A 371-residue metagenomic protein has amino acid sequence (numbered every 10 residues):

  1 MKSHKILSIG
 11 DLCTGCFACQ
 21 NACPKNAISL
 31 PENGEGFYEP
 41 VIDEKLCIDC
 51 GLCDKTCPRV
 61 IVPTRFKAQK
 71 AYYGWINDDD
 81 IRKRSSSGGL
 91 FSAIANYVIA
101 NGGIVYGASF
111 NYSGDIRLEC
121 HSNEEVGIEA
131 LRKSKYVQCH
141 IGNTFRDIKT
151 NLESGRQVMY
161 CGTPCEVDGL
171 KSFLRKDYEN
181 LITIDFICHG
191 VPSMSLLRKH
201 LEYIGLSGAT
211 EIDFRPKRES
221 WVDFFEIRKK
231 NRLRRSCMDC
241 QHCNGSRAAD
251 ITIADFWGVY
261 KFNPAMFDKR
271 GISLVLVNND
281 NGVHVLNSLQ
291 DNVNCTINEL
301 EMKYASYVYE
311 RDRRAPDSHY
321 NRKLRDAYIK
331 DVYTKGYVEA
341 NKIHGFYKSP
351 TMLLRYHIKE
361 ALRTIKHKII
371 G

Functional and structural regions predicted by a protein language model:
M1-K2, K45-S154, M302-Y333, Y337-V338: Flanking helices and flexible, charged tails adjoining ferredoxin-like Fe-S electron-transfer domains in multi-subunit
M1-S3, L7-G10, V41-K45, S220-K229: Short, intrinsically disordered, charge-biased short linear motifs at domain edges
K2, I6-I9, A18-V41, G51-A68 (+1 more regions): Iron-sulfur cluster-binding cysteine motifs and their immediate structural context in ferredoxin-like electron-transfer
D11-N26, I48-V60, T163-G169, L233-G245: Local cysteine-cluster metal-coordination motifs and their immediate loop/turn environment, predominantly Fe-S cluster
S86-G89, Y112, Y160-L170, G190: Gly/Ser/Thr-rich loops at beta-strand to alpha-helix junctions that form or flank small-molecule/cofactor-binding
N101-I104, G205-G371: Long, compositionally biased charged/polar accessory segments in the mid-to-C-terminal portions of proteins
K149-V158, V167-L197: Contiguous mid-protein beta-loop-alpha structural module that forms a pocket-lining wall or clamp of enzyme active
I182-G205, N298-V308: Short, flexible loop segments at boundaries between secondary-structure elements
